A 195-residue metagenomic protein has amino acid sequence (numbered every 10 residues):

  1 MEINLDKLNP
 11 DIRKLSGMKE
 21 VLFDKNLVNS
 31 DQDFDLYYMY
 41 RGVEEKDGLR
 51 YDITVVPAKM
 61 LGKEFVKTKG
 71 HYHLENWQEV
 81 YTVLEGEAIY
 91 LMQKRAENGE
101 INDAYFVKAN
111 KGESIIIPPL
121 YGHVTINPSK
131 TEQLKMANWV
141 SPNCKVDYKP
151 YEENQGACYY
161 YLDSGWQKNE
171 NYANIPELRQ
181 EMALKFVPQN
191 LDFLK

Functional and structural regions predicted by a protein language model:
E2-K108, N127-K195: Active-site region of the double-stranded beta-helix
K108-S129: Conserved metal-binding segment of the jelly-roll/cupin
